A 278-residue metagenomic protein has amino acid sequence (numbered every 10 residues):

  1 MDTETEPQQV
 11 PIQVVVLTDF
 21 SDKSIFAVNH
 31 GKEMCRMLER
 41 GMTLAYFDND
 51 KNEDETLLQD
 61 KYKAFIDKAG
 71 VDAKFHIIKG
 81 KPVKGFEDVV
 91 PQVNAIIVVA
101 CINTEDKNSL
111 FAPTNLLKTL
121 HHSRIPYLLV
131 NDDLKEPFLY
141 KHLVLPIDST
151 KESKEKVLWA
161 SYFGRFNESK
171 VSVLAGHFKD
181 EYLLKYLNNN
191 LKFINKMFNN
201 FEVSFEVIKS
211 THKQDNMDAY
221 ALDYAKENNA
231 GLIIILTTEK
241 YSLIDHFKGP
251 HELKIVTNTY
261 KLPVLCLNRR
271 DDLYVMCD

Functional and structural regions predicted by a protein language model:
D2-D54, H142-V207, E227-A230, N258-T259 (+1 more regions): Small/aliphatic-rich secondary-structure junction motif
S24, K79, S109, S153 (+1 more regions): A conditional alpha-helix N-cap/helix-loop micro-motif detector
T43-A45, K74-I78, L128, S172-L174 (+2 more regions): General small-molecule cofactor/ligand-binding pocket signal
T56-I66, L116, Y186-F198, H251-I255: Short, aromatic/basic amphipathic alpha-helical patches
K68, D72-K74: A glycine-rich helix N-cap at a beta->alpha junction
I77-G85, K213-D218: Charged docking surfaces used in two-component/phosphorelay signaling
G85-E136, K226-M276: Gly/Ser-rich helix-loop-strand patches that form or flank binding pockets for ribonucleotide-derived cofactors
L110-F111, K156, Y182-Y186, A219 (+2 more regions): Short, well-ordered secondary-structure micro-motifs
